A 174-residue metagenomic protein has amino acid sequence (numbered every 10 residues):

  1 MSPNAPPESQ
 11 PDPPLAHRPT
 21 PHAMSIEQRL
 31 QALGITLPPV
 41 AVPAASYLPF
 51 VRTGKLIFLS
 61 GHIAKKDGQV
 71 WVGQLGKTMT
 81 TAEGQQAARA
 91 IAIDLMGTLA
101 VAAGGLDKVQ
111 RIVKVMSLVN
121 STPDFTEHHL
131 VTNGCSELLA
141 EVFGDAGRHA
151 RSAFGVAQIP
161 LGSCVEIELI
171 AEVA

Functional and structural regions predicted by a protein language model:
A5, Q10-P13, T20: Short polybasic linear motifs
L15-A174: Short, polar/acidic, helix-capping and beta-turn segments at strand->helix junctions that line the mouths
